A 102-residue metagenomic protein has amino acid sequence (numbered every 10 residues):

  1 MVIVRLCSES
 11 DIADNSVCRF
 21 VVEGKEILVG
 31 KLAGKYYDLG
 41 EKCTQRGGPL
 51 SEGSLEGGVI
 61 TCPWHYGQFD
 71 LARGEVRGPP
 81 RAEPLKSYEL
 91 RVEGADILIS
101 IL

Functional and structural regions predicted by a protein language model:
M1-G57, L71, P84-L102: N-terminal pre-ligand scaffold of iron-sulfur
C43, C62-H65: Short cysteine clusters
G57-P63, R77-L85: Short cysteine/histidine-rich metal-coordination sites, predominantly Zn2+-binding motifs
Q68: Short Gly/Pro-enriched loop/turn and capping motifs at secondary-structure junctions
